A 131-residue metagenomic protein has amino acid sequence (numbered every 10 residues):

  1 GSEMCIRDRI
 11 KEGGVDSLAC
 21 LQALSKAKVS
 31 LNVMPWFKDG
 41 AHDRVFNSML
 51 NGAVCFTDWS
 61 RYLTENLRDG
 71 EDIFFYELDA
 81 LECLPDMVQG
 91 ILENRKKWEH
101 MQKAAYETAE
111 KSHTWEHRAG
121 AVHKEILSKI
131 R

Functional and structural regions predicted by a protein language model:
G1-I6: Short, small-residue-biased leader/transition segments that mark boundaries at the very start of proteins
R7-I130: Catalytic binding pocket for nucleotide-activated donors in carbohydrate/polymer assembly enzymes
